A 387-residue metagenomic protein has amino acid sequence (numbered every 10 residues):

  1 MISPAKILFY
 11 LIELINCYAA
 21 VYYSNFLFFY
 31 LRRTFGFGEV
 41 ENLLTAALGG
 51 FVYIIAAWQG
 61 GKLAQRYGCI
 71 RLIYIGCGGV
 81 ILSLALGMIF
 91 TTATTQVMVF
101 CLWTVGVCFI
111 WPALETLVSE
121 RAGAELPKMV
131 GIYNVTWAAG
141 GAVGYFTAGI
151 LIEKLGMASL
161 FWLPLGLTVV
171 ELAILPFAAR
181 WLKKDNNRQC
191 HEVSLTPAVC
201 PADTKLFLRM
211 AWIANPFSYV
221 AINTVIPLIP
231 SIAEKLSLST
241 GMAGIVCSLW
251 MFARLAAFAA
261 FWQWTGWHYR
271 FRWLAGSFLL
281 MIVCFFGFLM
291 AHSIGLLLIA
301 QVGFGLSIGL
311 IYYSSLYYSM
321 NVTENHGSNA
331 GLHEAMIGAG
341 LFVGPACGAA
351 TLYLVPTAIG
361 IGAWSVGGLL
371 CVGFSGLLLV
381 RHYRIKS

Functional and structural regions predicted by a protein language model:
I2-G50, F207-A214, S218-I232, L236 (+2 more regions): Helix-loop boundary and gating motifs at the non-cytosolic
A56-G68, I152, A257-R270, L352-Y353: Helix-to-loop junctions at the C-terminal end of transmembrane segments in multipass secondary transporters
R71-A85, L165, R272-F286: Structural signature of the two symmetry-related core transmembrane helices
C101-V135: Cytoplasmic helix-loop-helix junction between adjacent transmembrane helices in 12-TM secondary transporters
F109-A122, G309-E324: Intracellular juxtamembrane helix-capping segments at the cytosolic ends of symmetry-related transmembrane helices
I150-L167, A350-L370: A membrane-interface helix-boundary motif in multi-pass transporters
F271-Y312: C-terminal transmembrane helical hairpin of 12-TM major facilitator-type secondary transporters
N325-L354: A late C-terminal transmembrane helix in Major Facilitator Superfamily
